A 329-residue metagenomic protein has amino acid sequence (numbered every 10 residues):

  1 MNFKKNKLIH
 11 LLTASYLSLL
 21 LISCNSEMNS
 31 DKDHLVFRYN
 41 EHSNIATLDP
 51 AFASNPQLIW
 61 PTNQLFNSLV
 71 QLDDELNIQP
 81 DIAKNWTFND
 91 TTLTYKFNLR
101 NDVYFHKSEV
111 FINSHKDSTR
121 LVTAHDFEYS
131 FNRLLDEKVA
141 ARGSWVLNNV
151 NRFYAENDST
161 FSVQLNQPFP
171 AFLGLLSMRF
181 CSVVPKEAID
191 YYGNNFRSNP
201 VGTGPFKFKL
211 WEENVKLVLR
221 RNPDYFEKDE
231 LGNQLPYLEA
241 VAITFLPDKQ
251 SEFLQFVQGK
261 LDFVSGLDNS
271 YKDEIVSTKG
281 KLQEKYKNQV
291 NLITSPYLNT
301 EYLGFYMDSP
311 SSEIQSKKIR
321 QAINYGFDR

Functional and structural regions predicted by a protein language model:
L20-S23: C-terminal motif of bacterial Sec signal peptides marking the signal peptidase cleavage site
N25-M28: Bacterial signal peptide processing site
N40-D90, N132, V201: N-terminal lobe/hinge region of extracytoplasmic solute-binding protein
S43-I59, I82-A83, E109-K116, F172-C181 (+1 more regions): A structural "hinge/loop" feature
N85-V139, E252-Q255, E313, R320: Aromatic- and charge-enriched surface segment that lines or borders ligand/interaction sites
T87, V139-K186, K207, E212: Surface-exposed binding/hinge segments that line and control ligand-binding clefts or catalytic entry sites
H106, Q164-S182, R197-S251, I275-N299: Aromatic-rich, solvent-exposed beta-strand/loop patch
A124-H125, G204-P205, L235-A240, Q258 (+2 more regions): Alpha-helical secondary-structure segments
